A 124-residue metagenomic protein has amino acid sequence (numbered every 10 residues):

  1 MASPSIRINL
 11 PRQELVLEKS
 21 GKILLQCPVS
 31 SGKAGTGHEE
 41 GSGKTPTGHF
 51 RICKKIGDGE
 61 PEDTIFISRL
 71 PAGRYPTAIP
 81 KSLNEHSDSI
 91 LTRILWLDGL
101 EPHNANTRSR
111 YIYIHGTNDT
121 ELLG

Functional and structural regions predicted by a protein language model:
M1-P4, P28-S42, P76-K81: N-terminal post-signal-peptidase region of extra-cytosolic proteins
P4, P11-Q13, L25, L91-R93 (+1 more regions): Envelope-exposed proteins and targeting segments
R7, Q26, R51-I52, I94-W96 (+1 more regions): Structural recognition of the beta-strand scaffold that forms the well-ordered cores of secreted hydrolase catalytic
I8-L10, K22, T45, D88: Short, surface-exposed loop/turn motifs at beta-strand boundaries within globular domains
P11, S20-K22, G32-A34, K55-G57 (+2 more regions): Solvent-exposed coil/turn segments that connect beta secondary-structure elements in extracytoplasmic/periplasmic
V16-E18: Core beta-strand residues in small-molecule sensory/regulatory alpha/beta domains
G37-I56: Short, surface-exposed secondary-structure junctions/capping segments
E60-G124: Exported/periplasmic cell-wall-interacting domains
